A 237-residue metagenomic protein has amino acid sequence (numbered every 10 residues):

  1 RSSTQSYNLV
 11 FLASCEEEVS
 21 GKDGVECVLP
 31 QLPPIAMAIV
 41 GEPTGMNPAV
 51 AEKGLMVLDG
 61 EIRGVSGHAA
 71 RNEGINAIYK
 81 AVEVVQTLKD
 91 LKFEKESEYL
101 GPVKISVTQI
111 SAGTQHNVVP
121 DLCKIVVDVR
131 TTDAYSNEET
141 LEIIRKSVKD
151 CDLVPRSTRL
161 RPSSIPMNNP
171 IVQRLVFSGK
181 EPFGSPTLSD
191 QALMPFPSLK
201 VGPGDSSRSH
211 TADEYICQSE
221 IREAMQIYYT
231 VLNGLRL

Functional and structural regions predicted by a protein language model:
R1-V57, E61: Acidic/histidine-rich catalytic neighborhood of metal-dependent amide-processing enzymes
E17, P43, P48-A51, M56-L237: Metal-dependent amide/peptide-bond hydrolase catalytic core, centered on the "pita-bread" metallohydrolase fold
